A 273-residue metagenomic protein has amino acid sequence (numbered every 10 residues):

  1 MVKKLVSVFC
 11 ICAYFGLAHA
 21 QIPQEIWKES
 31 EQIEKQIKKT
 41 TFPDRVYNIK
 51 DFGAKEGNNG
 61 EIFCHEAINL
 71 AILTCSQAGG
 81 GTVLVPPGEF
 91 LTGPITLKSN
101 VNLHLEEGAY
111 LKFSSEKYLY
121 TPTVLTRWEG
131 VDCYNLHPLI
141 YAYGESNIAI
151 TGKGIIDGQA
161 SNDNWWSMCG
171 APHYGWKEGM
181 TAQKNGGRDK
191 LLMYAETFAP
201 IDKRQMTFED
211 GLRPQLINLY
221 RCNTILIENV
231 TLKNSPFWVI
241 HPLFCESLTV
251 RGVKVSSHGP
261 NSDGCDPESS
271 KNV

Functional and structural regions predicted by a protein language model:
V2-V6, C10-C12, G16-L84, E89-N102 (+6 more regions): Extracellular "leader-to-stem" segments immediately downstream of a signal peptide or signal-anchor in secreted/lumenal
D263-V273: Acidic, glycine-rich loop-and-beta core segments that form the ion-binding/anion-interacting portion of active sites
